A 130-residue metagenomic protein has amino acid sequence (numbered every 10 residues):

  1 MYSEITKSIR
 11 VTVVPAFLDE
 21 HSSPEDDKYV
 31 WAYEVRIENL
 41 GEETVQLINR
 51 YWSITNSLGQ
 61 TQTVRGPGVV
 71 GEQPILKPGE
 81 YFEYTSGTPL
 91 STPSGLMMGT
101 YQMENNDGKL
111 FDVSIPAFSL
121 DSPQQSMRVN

Functional and structural regions predicted by a protein language model:
M1-D27: Low-complexity, acidic Ser/Thr/Pro/Gly-rich terminal tails and inter-domain linkers that flank the onset of structured
S3, R36, Y51-S53, T100-Q102: Residue-level detector of beta-strand face positions
I9, E43, L58-Q60, E80 (+1 more regions): Short acidic/polar mixed-charge low-complexity motifs
Y29-E34: Short, solvent-exposed loop/turn segments enriched in Ser/Thr/Gly
I37-G41: Asparagine-centered strand-capping/turn motif at beta-strand->loop junctions
E43-Q62, M103: Short acidic, flexible loop segments centered on an aromatic residue
Q62-S94: Intrinsically disordered, low-complexity Pro/Gly/Ser/Thr-rich segments with frequent PxxP/GP/PP motifs and embedded
P89-N130: Terminal connector regions
